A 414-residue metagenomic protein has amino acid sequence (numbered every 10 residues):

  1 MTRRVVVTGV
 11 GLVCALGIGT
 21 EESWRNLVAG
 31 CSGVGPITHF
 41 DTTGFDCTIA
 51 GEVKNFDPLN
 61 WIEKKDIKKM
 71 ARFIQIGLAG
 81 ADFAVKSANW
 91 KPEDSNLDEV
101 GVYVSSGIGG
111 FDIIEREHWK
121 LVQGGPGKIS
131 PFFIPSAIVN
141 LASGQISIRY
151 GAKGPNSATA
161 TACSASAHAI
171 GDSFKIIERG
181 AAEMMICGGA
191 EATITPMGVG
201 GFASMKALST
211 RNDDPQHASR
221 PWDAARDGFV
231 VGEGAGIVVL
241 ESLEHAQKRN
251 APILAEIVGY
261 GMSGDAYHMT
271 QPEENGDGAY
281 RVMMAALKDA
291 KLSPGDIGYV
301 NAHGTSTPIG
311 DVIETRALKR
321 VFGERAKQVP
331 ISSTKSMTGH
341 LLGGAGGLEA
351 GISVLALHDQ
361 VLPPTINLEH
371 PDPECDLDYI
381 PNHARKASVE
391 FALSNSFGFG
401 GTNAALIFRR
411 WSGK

Functional and structural regions predicted by a protein language model:
M1-D66, A88, E244-E256, G351-T365 (+1 more regions): ACP-dependent fatty acid/polyketide chain-elongation machinery
R4-T8, C31, G35, D213-A290 (+2 more regions): Condensing-enzyme catalytic core mediating Claisen C-C bond formation in acyl metabolism
V7, E22, V28-T161, A190-V199 (+1 more regions): Conserved beta-ketoacyl condensing-enzyme motif
G9, L27, A81, V102 (+11 more regions): Conserved small-residue
E21-N26, F111-P126, I176-R179, V199-N212 (+3 more regions): A glycine- and small-aliphatic-rich helix-loop capping segment at beta-alpha/alpha-beta transitions that lines
G77-W90, A142-S143, S147-E191, F229-A251 (+2 more regions): Active-site-proximal alpha-helical scaffold in enzymes
Q123-S130, H168-G171, K175, M184 (+5 more regions): Glycine-/small-residue-rich "gating" segment that lines the acyl/pantetheine channel and substrate pocket
A181-D227, Y260-E274, G304-D311, Q328-D378: Acyl-CoA/ACP chain-elongation machinery
